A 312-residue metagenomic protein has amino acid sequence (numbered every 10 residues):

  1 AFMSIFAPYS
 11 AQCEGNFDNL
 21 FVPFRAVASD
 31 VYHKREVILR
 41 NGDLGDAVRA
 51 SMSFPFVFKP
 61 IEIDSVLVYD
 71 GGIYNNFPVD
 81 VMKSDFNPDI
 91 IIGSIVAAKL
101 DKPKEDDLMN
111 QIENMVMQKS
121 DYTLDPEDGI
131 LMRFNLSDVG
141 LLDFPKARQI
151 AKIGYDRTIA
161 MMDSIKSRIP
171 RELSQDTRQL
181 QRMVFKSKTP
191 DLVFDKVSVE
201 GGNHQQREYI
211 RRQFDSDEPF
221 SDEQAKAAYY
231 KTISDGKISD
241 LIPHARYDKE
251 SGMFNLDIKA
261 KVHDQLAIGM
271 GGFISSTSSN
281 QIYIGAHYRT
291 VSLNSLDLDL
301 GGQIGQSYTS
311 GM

Functional and structural regions predicted by a protein language model:
A1-E223, A227-Y230, S234-L241, A245-Y247 (+1 more regions): Patatin-like phospholipase
E223-Q224, A228, S234, D240-M312: Gram-negative/organellar outer-membrane beta-barrel architecture
